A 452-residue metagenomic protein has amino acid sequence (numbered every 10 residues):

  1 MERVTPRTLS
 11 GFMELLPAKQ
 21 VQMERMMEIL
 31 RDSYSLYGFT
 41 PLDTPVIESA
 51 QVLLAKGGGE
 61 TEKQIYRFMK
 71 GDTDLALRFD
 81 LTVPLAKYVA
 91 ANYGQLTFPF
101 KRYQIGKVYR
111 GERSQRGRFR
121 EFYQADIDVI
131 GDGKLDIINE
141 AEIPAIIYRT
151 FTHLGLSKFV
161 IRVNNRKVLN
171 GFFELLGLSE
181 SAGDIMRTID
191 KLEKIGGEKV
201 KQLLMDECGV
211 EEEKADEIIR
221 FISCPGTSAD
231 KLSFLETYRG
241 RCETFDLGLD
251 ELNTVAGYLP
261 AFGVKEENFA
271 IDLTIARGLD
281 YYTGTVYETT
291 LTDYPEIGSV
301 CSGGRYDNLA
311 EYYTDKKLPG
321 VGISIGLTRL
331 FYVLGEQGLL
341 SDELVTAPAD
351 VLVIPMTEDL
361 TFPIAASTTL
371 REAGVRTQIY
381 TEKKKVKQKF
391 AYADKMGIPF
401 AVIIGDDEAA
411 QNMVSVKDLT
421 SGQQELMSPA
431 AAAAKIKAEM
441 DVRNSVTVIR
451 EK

Functional and structural regions predicted by a protein language model:
M1-K19, M69, S179-A182: Auxiliary tRNA-acceptor-end handling modules of aminoacyl-tRNA synthetases
K19-Y37, E48-S49, T82-G94, R102-S157 (+2 more regions): Positively charged, Gly/Ser-enriched RNA/tRNA-binding surfaces
S33-L42, G71-T73, G94-T97: Short, solvent-exposed loop/edge-beta patches enriched in aromatic
L42, V46-L75: Polyanion/phosphate-binding surface patch
G58-G59, L176-L178: Short secondary-structure boundary/capping segments
K63-D72, L178-V200, L291-D293: Acidic, His- and aromatic-enriched active-site or binding-groove loops in soluble protein domains that engage sugars
I161-F172: Glycine-rich, mobile lid/loop segments that gate access to catalytic sites or pores
